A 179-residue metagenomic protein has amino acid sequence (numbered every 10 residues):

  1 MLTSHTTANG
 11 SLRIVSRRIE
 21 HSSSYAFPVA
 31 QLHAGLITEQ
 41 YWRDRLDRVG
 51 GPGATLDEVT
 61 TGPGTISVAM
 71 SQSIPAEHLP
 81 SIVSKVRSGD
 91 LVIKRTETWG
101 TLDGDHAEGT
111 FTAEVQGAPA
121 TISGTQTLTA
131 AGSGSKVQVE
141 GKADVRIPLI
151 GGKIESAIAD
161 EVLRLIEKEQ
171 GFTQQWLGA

Functional and structural regions predicted by a protein language model:
L2-A76, S81: Hydrophobic ligand-binding cavity/cleft-lining segments
S16, F27, L46, L56-S67 (+5 more regions): Subset-of-secretome marker
S16, G51-P52, D90-V92, P119-T121: Short solvent-exposed loop/turn micro-motifs enriched in small/polar/acidic residues
D44-G51, D103-D105, A118-P119: Short secondary-structure junctions
I66-A69, I93, T98, D105-A159: Beta-strand/loop substructures that line and gate deep hydrophobic ligand-binding cavities in soluble
P75-L102: Helix-adjacent hinge/juxtasegments
G100-T101, G151-A179: A conserved amphipathic terminal alpha-helix motif
